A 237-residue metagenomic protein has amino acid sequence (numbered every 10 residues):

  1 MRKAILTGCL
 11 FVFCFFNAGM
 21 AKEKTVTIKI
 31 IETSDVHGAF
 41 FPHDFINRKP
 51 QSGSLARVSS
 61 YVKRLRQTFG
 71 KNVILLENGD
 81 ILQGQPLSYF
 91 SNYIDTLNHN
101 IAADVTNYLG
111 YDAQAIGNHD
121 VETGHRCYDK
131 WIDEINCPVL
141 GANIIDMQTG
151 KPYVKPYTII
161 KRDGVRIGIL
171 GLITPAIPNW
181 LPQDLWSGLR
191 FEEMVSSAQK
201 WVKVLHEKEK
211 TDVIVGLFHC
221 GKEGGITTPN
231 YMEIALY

Functional and structural regions predicted by a protein language model:
M1-A4: Positively charged n-region of N-terminal signal peptides that target proteins for export
T7-F15: Bacterial N-terminal signal peptides
M20-Y237: Acidic, metal/ion-coordinating pockets
